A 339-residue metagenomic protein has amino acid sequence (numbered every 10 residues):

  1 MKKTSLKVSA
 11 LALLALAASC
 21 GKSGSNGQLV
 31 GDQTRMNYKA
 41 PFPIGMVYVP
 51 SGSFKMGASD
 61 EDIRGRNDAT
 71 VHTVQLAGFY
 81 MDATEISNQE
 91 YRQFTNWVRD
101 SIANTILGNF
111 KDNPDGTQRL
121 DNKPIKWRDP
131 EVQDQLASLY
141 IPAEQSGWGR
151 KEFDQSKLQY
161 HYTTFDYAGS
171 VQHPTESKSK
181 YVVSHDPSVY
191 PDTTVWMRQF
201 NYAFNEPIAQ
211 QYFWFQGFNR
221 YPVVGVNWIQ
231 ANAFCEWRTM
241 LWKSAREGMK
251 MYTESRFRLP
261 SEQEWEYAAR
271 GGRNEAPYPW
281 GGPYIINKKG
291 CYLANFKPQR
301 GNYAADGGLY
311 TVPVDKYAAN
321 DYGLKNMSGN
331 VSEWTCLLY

Functional and structural regions predicted by a protein language model:
M1-S9: Bacterial N-terminal signal peptides that target proteins for export
V8-A10, P41, K250, A318: Hydrophobic alpha-helical segments and their boundary regions
A17-S19: C-terminal motif of bacterial Sec signal peptides marking the signal peptidase cleavage site
S23-K39: N-terminal pre-domain segments of enzymes
G24-Q28, Y48-V49, K55, D60 (+1 more regions): Functional-site microenvironments in short loops/helix caps that host divalent-cation chemistry
K39-F213, N219-N232, T239, G329: A short glycine-rich, aromatic-capped structural motif
